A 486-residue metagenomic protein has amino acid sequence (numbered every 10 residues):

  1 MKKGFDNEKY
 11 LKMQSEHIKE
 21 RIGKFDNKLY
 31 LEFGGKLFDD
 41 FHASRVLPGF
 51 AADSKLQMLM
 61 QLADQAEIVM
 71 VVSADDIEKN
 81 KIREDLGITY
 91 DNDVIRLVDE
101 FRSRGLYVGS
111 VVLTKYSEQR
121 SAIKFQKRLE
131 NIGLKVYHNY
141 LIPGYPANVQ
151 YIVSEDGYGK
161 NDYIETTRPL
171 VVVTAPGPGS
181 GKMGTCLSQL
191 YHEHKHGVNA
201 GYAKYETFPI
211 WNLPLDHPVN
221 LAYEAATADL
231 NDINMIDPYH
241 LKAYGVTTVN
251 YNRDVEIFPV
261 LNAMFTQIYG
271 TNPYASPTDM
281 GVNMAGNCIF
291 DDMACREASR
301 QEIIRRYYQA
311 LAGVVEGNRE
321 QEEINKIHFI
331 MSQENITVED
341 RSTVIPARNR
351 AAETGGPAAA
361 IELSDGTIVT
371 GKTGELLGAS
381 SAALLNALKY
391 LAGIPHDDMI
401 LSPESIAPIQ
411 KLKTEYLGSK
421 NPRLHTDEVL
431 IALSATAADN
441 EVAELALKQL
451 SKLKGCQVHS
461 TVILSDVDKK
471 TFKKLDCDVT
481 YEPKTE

Functional and structural regions predicted by a protein language model:
M1-T174, Q189-R350, G356, L363-D365 (+2 more regions): Flexible phosphate-sensing "switch/lid" loops adjacent to ATP/NTP-binding sites across phosphate-transfer
G177-P178: The conserved Walker
T185: Hydrophobic positions on the alpha1 helix immediately C-terminal to the Walker A/P-loop
G201, T373-E375: Residue-level structural signal for beta-strand termini and adjacent loop
L376-A392: A short, polar/charged loop-to-alpha-helix boundary motif
A392-G393, T414: Flexible, solvent-exposed loop/hinge segments and secondary-structure transition points
M399-S419: Active-site pocket-lining segment
